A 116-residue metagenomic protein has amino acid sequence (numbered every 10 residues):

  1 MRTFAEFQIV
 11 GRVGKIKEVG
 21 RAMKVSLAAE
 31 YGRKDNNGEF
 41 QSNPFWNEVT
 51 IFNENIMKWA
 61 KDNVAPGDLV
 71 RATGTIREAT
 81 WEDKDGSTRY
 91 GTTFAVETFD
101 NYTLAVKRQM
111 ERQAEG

Functional and structural regions predicted by a protein language model:
M1-G116: Single-stranded nucleic acid-binding surfaces, predominantly the OB-fold ssDNA-binding core
